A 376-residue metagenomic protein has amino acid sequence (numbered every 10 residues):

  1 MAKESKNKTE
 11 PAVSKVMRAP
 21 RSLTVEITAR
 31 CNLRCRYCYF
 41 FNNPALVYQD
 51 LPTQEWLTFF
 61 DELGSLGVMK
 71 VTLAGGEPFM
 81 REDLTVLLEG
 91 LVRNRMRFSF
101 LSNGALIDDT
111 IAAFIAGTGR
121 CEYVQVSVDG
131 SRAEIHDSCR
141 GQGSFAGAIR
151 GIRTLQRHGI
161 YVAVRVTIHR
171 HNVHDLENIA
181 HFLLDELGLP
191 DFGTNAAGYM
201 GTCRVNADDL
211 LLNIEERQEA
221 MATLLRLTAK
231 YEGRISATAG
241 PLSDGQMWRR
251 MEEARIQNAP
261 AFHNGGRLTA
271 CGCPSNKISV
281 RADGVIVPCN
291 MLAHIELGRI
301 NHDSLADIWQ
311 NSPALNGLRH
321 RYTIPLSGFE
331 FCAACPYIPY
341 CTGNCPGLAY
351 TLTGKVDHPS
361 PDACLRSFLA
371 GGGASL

Functional and structural regions predicted by a protein language model:
A2-E122: Conserved alpha-helical substructure of the radical SAM core
A2-K15, G266, V285-L376: Flexible mid-to-C-terminal extensions adjoining Fe-S/redox cofactors in radical SAM and related proteins
A2-K3, L46, T118, E122 (+5 more regions): Radical SAM enzyme [4Fe-4S]-AdoMet core and its adjacent flexible, acidic and glycine-rich loops/tails across
N42, G75, V128, A196 (+2 more regions): Residues that line or immediately flank small-molecule/substrate-binding pockets and catalytic motifs
L51, E82, G143, H171-H174 (+1 more regions): Residue-level signal for the nucleotide or nucleotide-sugar donor/cofactor binding architecture
